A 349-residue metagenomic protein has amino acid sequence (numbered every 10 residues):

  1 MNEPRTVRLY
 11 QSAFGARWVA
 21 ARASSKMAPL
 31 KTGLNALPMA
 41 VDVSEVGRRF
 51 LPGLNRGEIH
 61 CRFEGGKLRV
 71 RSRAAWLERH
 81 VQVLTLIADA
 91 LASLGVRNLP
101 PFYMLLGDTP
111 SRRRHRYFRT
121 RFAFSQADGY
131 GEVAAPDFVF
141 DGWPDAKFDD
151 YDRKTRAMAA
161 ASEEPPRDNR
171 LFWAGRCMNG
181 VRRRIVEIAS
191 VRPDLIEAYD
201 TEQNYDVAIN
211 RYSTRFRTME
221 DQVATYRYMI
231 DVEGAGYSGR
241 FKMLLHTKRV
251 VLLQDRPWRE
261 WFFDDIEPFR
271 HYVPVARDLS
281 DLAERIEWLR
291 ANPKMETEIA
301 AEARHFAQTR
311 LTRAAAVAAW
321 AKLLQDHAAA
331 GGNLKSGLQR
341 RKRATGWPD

Functional and structural regions predicted by a protein language model:
M1-I209, R217-T218: Secretory-pathway glycan-assembly enzymes, especially type II membrane glycosyltransferases that use nucleotide-sugar
D206-N210, Y228-D231: Short, flexible loop segments at the rims of nucleotide/cofactor-binding pockets, characterized by
T214: Glycine-/acidic-rich phosphate or pyrophosphate-binding loops and their flanking alpha/beta elements
R217-R343: Catalytic binding pocket for nucleotide-activated donors in carbohydrate/polymer assembly enzymes
